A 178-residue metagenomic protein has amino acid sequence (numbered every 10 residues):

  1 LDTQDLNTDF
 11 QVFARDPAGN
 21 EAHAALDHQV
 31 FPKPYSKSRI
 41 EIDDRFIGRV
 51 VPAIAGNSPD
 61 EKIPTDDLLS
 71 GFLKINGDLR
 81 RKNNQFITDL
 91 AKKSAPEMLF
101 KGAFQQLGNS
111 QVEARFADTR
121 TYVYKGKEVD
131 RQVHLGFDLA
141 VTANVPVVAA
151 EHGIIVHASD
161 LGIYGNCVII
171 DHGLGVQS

Functional and structural regions predicted by a protein language model:
L1, Q29-P32, I154: Alpha-helical solenoid repeat scaffolds
D2-N7: Surface-exposed, short loops/turns at beta-strand junctions within beta-sandwich domains
P17, K33, G173: An acidic- and aromatic-residue-enriched active-site/binding cleft used to recognize and process polar
E21-H23, Q177: A structural signal for beta-strand boundary/capping segments at domain termini and interdomain linkers
H23-K125: Polar/charged, compositionally biased leader and regulatory segments
Q105-S178: Catalytic cores of peptidoglycan-degrading enzymes
